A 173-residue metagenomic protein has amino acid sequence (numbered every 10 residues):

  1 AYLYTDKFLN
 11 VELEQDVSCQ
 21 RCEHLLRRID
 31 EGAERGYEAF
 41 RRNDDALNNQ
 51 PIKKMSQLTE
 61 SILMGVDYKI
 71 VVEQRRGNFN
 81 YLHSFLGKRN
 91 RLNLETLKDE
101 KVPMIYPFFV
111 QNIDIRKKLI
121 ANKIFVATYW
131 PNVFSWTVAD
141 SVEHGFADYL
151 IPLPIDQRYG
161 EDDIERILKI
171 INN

Functional and structural regions predicted by a protein language model:
A1-D6: Short beta-strand-to-turn element immediately C-terminal to the catalytic PLP-Schiff-base lysine in fold type I
F8-N173: PLP-dependent aminotransferase class I/II
